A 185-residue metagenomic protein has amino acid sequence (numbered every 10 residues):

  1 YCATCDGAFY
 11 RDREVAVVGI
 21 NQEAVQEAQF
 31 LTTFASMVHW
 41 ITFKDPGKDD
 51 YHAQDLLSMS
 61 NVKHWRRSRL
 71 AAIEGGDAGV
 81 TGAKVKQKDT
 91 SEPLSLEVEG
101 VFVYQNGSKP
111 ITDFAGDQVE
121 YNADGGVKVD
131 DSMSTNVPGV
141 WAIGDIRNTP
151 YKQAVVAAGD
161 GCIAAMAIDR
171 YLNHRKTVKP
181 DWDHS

Functional and structural regions predicted by a protein language model:
Y1-D6, Q105-K152, V156, R170: FAD-site-proximal beta/loop scaffold in flavoenzymes
Y1-Q29, F34: Glycine-rich dinucleotide-binding loop and its adjacent helix/turn
G7-F9, L70-E74, T135: A short acidic, often aromatic-flanked loop/helix-cap motif at beta-alpha or helix-coil junctions that lines enzyme
R11-R13, R67, V137: Phosphate-coordination loops involved in phosphoryl transfer and adenosine-cofactor binding
I20, F43-D45, D145: Cofactor-binding loop segments of dinucleotide-utilizing enzymes, especially the Rossmann-like FAD- and NAD(P)+-binding
V25-Q29, I143-S185: A conserved FAD-binding loop/helix module that cradles the flavin
T33-V129, R170-S185: A Rossmann-like FAD-binding core segment of flavoenzymes
